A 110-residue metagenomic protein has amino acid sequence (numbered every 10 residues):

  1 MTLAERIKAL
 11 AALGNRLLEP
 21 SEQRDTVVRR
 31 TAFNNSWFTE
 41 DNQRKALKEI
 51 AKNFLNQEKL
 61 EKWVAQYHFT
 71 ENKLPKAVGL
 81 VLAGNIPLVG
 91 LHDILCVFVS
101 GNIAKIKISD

Functional and structural regions predicted by a protein language model:
M1-G79: N-terminal Rossmann-like NAD(P)+-binding subdomain of aldehyde/semialdehyde dehydrogenases
W63-D110: Conserved small-residue-rich beta-alpha loop and adjacent elements that most often cradle the phosphate/pyrophosphate
